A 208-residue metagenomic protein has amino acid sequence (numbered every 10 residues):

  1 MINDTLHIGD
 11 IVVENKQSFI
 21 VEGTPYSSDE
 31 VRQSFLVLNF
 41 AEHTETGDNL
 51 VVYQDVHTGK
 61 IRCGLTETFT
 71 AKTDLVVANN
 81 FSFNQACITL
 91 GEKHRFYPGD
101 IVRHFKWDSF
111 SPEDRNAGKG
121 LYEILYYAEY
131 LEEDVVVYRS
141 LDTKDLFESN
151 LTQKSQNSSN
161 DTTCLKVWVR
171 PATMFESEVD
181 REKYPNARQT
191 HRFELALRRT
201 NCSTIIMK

Functional and structural regions predicted by a protein language model:
M1-I8, V12, Q17-S18, A86-F96: Mixed-charge, Lys/Arg-rich low-complexity intrinsically disordered regions
V12, Y53-D55, T89, Y138-S140 (+1 more regions): Short beta-strand element of the conserved SAM-dependent methyltransferase core
K16, E22, F105-D108, G120-Y127 (+4 more regions): Residues lining hydrophobic/aromatic ligand-binding pockets adjacent to catalytic sites
F19-P25, R32-A41, T89, Y97-A128 (+1 more regions): Short beta-strand-centered aromatic/proline hotspots
E30-R32, D48: Short, surface-exposed coil-to-beta transition loops
L38-E67, R115-E176: Basic/aromatic-rich interaction segments and small domains that mediate binding to polyanionic partners
G59-I88, F147-K208: Intrinsically disordered, low-complexity, charged/polar segments
